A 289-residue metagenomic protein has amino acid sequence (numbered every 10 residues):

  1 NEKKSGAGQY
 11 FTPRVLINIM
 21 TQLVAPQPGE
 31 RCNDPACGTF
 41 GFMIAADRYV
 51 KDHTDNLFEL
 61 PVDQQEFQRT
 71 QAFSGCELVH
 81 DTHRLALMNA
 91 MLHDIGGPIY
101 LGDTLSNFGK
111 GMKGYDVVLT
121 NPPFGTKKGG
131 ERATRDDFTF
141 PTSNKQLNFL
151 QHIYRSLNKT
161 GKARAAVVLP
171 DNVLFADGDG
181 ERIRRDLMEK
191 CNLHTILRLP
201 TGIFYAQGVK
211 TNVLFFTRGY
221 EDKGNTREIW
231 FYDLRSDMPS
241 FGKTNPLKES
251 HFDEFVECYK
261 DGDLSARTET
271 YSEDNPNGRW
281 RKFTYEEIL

Functional and structural regions predicted by a protein language model:
G6-T120, G125-K127, R132-D136, S143 (+3 more regions): Conserved S-adenosyl-L-methionine
M112-L289: A conserved structural/catalytic subdomain of Rossmann-like adenosyl-cofactor enzymes
